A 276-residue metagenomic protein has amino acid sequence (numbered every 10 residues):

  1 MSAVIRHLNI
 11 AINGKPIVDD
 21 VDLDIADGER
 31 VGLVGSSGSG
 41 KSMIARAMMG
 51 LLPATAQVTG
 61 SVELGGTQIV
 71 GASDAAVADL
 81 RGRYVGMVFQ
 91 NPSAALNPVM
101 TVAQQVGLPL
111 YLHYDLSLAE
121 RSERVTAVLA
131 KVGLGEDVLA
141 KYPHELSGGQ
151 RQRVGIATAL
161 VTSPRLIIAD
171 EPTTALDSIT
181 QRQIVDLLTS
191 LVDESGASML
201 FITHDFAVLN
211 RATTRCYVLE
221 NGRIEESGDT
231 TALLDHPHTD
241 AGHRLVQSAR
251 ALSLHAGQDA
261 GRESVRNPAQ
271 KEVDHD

Functional and structural regions predicted by a protein language model:
Q57-Q68: Conserved ABC transporter NBD signature motif
A119-D137, V246-Q247: Conserved ABC ATPase "signature" region
Y142-L146, Q150: Conserved ABC ATPase signature
V161-R165: A short, proline-enriched helix->beta-strand linker immediately N-terminal to the Walker B motif in ABC-type P-loop
L209-R211: A short, surface-exposed alpha-helical micro-motif characterized by mixed small hydrophobic and charged/polar residues
S227-G228: ABC ATPase "signature
